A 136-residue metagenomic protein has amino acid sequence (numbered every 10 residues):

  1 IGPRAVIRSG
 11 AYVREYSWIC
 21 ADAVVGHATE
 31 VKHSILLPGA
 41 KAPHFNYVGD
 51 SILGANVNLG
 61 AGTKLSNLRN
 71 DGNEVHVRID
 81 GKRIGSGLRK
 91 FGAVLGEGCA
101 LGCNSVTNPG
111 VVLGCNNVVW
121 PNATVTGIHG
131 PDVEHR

Functional and structural regions predicted by a protein language model:
I1-T29: Acidic, glycine-rich loop-and-beta core segments that form the ion-binding/anion-interacting portion of active sites
H27-A28, H33-R136: Glycine-rich hexapeptide-repeat left-handed beta-helix
